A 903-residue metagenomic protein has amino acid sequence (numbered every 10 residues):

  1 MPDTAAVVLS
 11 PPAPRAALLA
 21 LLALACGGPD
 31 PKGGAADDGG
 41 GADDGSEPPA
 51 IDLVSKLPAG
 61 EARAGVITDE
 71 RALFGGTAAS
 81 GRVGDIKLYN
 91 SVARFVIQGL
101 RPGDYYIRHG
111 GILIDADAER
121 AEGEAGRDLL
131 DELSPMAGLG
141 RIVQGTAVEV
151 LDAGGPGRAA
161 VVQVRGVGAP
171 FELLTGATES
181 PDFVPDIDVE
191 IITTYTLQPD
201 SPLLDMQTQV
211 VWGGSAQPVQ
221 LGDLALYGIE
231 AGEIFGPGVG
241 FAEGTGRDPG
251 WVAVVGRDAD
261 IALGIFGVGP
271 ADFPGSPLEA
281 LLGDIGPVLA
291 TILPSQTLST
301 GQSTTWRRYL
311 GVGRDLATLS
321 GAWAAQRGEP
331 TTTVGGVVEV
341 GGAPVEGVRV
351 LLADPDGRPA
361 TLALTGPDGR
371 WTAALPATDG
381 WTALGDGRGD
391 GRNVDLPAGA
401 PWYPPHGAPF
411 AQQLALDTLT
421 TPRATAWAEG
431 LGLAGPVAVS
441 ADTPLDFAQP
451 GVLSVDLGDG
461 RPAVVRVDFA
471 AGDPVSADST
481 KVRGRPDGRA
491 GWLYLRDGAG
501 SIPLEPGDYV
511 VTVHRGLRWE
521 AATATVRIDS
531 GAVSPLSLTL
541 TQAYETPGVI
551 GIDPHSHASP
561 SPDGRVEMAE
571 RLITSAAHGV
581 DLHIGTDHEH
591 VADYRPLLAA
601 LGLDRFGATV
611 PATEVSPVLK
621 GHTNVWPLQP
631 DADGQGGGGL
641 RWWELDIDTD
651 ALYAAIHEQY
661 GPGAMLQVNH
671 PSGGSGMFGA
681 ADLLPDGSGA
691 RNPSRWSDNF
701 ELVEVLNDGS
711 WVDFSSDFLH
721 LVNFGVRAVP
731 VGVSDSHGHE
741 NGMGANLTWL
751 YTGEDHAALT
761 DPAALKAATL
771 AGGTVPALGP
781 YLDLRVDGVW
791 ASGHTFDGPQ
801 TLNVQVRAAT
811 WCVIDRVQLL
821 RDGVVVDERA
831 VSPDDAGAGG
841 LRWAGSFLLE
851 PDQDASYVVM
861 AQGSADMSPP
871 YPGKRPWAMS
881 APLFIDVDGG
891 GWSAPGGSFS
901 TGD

Functional and structural regions predicted by a protein language model:
D3-A5, L9, L24-E47: Ser/Thr-rich, Pro/Gly/Ala-heavy low-complexity intrinsically disordered linkers and tails of secreted extracellular
V54-E70, G75-G76, S80-Y89, L100-P102 (+3 more regions): Beta-strand-rich recognition/accessory modules
G103, I107-E119, D152-P156, V161-G232: Acidic, contiguous internal or C-terminal segments within carbohydrate-active enzymes that form a structured patch used
A159-V161, P436, G458-D473, A477 (+5 more regions): C-terminal functional module detector
T331, G335-V348, A353, S454-V475 (+1 more regions): Structural motif
D354-D379, G387, G391-Q413, P436-V437 (+4 more regions): Short, acidic Ser/Thr/Gly-rich low-complexity loop/linker segments typical of extracellular and cell-surface proteins
D379-G387, P397-P404, F410-G430, P506-G516 (+1 more regions): A short, solvent-exposed beta-strand micro-motif common in secreted/extracellular proteins
L495, H514-R518, A522, V549-P730 (+1 more regions): Catalytic cores of extracellular degradative/oxidative enzymes
